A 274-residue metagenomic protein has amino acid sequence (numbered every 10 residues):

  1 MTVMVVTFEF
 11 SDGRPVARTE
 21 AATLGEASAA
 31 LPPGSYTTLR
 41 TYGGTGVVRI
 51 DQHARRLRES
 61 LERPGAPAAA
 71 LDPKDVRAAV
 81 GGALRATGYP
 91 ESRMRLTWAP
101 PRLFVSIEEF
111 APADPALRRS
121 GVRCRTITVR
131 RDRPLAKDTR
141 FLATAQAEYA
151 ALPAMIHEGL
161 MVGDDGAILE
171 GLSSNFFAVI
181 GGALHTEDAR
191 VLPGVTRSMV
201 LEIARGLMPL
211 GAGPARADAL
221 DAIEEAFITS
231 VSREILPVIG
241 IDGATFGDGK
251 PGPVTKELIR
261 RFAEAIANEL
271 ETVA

Functional and structural regions predicted by a protein language model:
M1-A86, A99-A274: Helix-start/capping segments and mature chain N-termini
Y89-L96: Ordered, amphipathic secondary-structure segments that act as subunit-interaction surfaces in large macromolecular
